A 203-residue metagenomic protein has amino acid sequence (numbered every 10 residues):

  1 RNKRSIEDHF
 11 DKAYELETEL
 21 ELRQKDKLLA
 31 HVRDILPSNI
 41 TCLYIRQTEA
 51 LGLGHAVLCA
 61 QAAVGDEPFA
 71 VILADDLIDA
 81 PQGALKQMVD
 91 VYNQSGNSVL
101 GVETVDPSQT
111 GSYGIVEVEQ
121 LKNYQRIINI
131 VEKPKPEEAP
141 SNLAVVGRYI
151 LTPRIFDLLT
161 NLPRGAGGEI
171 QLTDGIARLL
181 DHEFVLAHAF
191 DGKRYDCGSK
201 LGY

Functional and structural regions predicted by a protein language model:
N2, D76-I78, V105-P107, P134 (+1 more regions): Glycine-rich beta-alpha junction loops
N2-Q24: N-terminal FAD cofactor-binding segment of flavoenzymes
K3-D8, G52-G54, D79-A80, D196: Short active-site-adjacent helix-start/loop capping segments
D8, A62, R178-D181: Solvent-exposed polar/charged
L16-E19, L29, R33-Q120, P153 (+1 more regions): Conserved beta-loop-beta/alpha segment of the NTase-like Rossmann-fold superfamily that binds/positions NTPs
A70, V89-N93, Q120-Y203: Catalytic-core segments of class I nucleotidyltransferases/pyrophosphorylases that form NMP-activated intermediates
